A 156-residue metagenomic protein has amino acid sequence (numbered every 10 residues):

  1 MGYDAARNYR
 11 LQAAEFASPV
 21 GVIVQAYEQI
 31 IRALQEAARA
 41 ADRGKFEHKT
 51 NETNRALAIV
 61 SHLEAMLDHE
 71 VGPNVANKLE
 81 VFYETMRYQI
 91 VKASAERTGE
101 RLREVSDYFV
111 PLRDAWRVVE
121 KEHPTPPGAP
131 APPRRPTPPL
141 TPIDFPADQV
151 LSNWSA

Functional and structural regions predicted by a protein language model:
M1-F16, S106-A156: Short terminal interaction segments
Y9-A13, Q29-R32, A38-R39, A58 (+2 more regions): Soluble N-terminal interaction domains of secretory/endomembrane membrane proteins
F16-H48: N-terminal first-folded block
A26-A33, E52-I59, F82-T85, Q89 (+1 more regions): Amphipathic, well-ordered alpha-helical segments in soluble domains
K49, A56, R101-V105: Solenoid-repeat scaffolds in large eukaryotic assemblies
H62-N77: Short, solvent-exposed, charged loop/turn and helix-capping segments that join or cap alpha-helices on peripheral
I90-S106: Amphipathic, charged alpha-helical scaffolds that flank and support histidine-based chemistry in signaling
